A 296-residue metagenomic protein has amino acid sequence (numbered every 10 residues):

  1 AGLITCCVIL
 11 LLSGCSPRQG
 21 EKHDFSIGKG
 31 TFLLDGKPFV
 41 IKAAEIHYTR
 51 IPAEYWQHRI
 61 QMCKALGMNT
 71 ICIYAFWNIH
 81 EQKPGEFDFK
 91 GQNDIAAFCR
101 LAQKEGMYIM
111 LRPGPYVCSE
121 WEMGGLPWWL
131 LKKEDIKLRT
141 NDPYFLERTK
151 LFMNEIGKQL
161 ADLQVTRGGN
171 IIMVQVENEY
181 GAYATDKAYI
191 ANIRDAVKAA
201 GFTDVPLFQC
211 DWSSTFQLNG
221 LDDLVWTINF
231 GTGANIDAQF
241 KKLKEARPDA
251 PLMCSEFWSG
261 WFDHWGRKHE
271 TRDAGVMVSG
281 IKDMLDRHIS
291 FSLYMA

Functional and structural regions predicted by a protein language model:
C15-T70, R100, K104-G106: N-terminal carbohydrate-binding accessory modules
G36, C63, I71, A102 (+4 more regions): Conserved, mostly hydrophobic/aromatic
W56-E122, R194-V205: Aromatic-lined substrate-binding rim segments of carbohydrate-active enzymes
I71-N78, R112-E122, I172-E177, C210-S214 (+2 more regions): Short, solvent-exposed turn/loop segments enriched in Gly/Ser/Thr/Pro and often Arg
G85-N93, K104, P115-T140, I190-R194 (+2 more regions): Aromatic- and acidic-residue-enriched segments that line the glycan-binding/catalytic groove of carbohydrate-active
G91-L111, E134-I171: An active-site-proximal structural segment forming one wall of the substrate-binding cleft that immediately precedes
M107, A200, D204, G233-A296: Catalytic-core region of carbohydrate-active enzymes that cleave or remodel glycosidic bonds
F145-L221: Active-site neighborhood of glycoside hydrolase catalytic domains
